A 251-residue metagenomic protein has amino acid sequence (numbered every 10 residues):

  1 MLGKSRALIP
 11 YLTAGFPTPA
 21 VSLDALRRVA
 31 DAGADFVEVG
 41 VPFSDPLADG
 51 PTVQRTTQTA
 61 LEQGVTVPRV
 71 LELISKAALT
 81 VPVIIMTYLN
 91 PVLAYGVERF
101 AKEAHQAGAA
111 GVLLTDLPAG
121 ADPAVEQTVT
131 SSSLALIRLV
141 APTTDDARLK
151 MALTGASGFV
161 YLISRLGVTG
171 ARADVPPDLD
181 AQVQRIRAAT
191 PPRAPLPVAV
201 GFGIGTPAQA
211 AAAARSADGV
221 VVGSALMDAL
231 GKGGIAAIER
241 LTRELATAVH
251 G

Functional and structural regions predicted by a protein language model:
M1, P19-A20, S44-R55, L61-S75 (+6 more regions): Active-site-adjacent beta->alpha loops and helix N-cap segments on the catalytic face of soluble alpha/beta enzymes
M1-L12, L73, H250: N-terminal amphipathic alpha-helix/helix-capping segment at the start of soluble metabolic enzymes
G3-I9, A78-Y88, V129-V140, I186-G201: Short beta-strand/loop segments at the ligand-binding rim of alpha/beta enzyme cores
P10, V29, V37-G40, A104 (+4 more regions): Conserved, mostly hydrophobic/aromatic
P19-A30, T144-T154, A189-P192, I204-V220: Catalytic cores of alpha/beta
A32, E72-V83, A107, I186-A194 (+1 more regions): A structural motif corresponding to the C-terminal end of an alpha-helix and its immediate exit/capping segment
A34-P46, A107-L113, L117-A121, V160-G170 (+3 more regions): Glycine-rich phosphate-binding active-site loops on the catalytic face of alpha/beta enzymes
Q184-L196, G205-G251: Alpha/beta catalytic cores of nucleotide-metabolism and tRNA/nucleoside-modifying enzymes
